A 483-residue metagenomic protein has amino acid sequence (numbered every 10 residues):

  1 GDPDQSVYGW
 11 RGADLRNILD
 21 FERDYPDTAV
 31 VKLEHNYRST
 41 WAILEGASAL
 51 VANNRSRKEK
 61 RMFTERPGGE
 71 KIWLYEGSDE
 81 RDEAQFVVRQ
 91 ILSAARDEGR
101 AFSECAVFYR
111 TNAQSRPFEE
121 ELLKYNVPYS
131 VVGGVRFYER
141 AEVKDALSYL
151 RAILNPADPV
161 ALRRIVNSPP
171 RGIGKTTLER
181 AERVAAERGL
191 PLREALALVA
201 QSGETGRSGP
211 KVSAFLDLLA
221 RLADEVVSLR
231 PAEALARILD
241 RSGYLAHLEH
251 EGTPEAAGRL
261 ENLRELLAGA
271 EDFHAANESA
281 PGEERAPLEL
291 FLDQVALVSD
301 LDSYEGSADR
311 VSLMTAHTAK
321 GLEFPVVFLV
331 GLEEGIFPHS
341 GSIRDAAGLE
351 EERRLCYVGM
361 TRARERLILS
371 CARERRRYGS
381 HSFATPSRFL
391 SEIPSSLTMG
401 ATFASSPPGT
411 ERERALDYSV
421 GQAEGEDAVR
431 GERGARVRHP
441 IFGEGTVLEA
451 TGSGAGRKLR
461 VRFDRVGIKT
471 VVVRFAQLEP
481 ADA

Functional and structural regions predicted by a protein language model:
G1-D20, H35-S39, I238: Conserved helicase NTPase motor core
D4-R11, R38-S39, V131-L154, V166: Short alpha-helix plus adjacent loop in nuclease-associated cores
S6-R11, V31, Y75, I343-A347: Flexible beta-alpha connector loops of hexameric P-loop NTPases
P26-A29, H35-P128, R151-N155, E187 (+3 more regions): Helicase P-loop NTPase motor core
K32-L33, N126-R136, L369: RNase H-like polynucleotidyl transferase catalytic core
S56, A101, S115-V127, R140 (+3 more regions): Conserved helicase C-terminal RecA-like lobe
E70, S103, S307-S312, R353 (+2 more regions): Short beta-strand or tight-loop elements that sit immediately N-terminal to catalytic metal-binding acidic residues
I393-A483: Acidic, low-complexity intrinsically disordered tails
